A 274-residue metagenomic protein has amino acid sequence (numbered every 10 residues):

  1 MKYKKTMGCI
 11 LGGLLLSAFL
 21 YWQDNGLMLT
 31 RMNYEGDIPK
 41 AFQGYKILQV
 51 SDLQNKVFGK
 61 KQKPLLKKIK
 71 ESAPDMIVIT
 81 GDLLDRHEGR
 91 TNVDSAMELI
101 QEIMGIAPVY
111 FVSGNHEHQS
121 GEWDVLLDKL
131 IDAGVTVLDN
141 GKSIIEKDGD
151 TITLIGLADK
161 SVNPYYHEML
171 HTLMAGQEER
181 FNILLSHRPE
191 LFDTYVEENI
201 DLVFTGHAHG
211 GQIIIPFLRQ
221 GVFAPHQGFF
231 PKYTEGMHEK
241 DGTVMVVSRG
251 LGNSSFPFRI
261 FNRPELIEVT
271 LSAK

Functional and structural regions predicted by a protein language model:
M1-A41: N-terminal membrane-anchoring alpha-helices
T30-G36, L173-L185, V244, L251 (+1 more regions): Extended recognition/assembly regions associated with phosphoester-bond processing machinery
E35-L48, V135, S143-I155, Q177-R180 (+2 more regions): Beta-strand-turn-beta hairpins that frame and shape the catalytic cleft of phosphate-ester-processing enzymes
Y45-L138: Membrane-embedded segments
V50-N55, G81-L83, N115-E117, G141-K142 (+4 more regions): Active-site metal-binding loops of divalent metal-dependent hydrolases
D75-I77, D82, R180-I183, D201: Conserved acidic residues
G121, D128, D132-V135, K147-S186 (+3 more regions): Binuclear metal-dependent hydrolase catalytic cores centered on His/Asp/Glu-rich metal-binding motifs
P189-I267: Conserved beta-sheet core of the metallophosphoesterase superfamily
